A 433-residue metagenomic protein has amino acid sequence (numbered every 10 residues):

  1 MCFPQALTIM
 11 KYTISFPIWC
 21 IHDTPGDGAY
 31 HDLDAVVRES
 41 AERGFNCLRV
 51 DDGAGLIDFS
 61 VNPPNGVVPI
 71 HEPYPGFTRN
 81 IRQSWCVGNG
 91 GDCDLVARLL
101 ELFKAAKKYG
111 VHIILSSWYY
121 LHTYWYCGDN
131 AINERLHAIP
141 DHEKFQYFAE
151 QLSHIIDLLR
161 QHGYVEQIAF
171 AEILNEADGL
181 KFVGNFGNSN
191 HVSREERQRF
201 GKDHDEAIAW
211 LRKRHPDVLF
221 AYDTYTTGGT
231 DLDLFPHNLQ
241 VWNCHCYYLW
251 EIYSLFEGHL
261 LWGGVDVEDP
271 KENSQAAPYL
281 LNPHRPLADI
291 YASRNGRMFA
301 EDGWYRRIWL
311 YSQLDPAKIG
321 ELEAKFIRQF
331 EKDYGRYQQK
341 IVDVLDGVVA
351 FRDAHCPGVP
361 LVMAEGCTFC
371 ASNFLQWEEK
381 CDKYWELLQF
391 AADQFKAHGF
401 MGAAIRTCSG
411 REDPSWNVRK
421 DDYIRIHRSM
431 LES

Functional and structural regions predicted by a protein language model:
L7-V36, S40, F45, D51-D52: Boundary/entry segment of secreted carbohydrate-active catalytic domains
M10-F16, G44-N46, K107-I113, Y164-A169 (+4 more regions): Short, well-ordered coil/turn segments that N-cap beta-strands
P17-Y30, H71-V96, I132-A149, E176-A177 (+3 more regions): The substrate-binding groove and active-site-proximal loops of carbohydrate-active enzymes, especially glycoside
D32-Y126, I156-L158, V192-Y222, F351-A354 (+2 more regions): Aromatic-lined substrate-binding rim segments of carbohydrate-active enzymes
L56-V96, Y126-D141, V183-N190, A277-A324: Aromatic- and acidic-residue-enriched carbohydrate-binding clefts of CAZyme catalytic domains
I114-G128, E134-R135, L152-E195: Active-site groove signature of glycoside hydrolases
G179-K396: Extracellular glycoside hydrolase catalytic/binding regions
